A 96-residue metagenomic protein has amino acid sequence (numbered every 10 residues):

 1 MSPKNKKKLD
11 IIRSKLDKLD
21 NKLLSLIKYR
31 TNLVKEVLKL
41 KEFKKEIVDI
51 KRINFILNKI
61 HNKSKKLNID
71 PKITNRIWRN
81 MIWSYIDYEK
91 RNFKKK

Functional and structural regions predicted by a protein language model:
M1-K96: Domain-level signature for soluble enzymes in the chorismate/prephenate branch of the shikimate pathway
